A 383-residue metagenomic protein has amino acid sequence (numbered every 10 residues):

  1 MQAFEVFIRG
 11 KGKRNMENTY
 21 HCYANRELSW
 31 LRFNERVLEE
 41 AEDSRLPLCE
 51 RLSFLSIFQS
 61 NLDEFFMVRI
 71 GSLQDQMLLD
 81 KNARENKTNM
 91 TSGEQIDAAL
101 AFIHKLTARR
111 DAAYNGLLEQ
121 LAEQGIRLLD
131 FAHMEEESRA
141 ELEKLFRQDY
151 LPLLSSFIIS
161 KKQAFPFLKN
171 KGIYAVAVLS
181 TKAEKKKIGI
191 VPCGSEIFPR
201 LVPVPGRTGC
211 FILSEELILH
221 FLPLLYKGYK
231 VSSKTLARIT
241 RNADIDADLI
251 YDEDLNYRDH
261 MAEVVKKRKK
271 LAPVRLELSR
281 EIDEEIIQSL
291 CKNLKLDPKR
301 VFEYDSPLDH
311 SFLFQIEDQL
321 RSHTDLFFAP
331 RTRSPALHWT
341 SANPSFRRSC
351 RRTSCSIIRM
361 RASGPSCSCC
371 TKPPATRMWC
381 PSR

Functional and structural regions predicted by a protein language model:
E5, R9-P381: N-terminal localization/anchoring segments of enzymes in phospholipid and broader phosphate metabolism
